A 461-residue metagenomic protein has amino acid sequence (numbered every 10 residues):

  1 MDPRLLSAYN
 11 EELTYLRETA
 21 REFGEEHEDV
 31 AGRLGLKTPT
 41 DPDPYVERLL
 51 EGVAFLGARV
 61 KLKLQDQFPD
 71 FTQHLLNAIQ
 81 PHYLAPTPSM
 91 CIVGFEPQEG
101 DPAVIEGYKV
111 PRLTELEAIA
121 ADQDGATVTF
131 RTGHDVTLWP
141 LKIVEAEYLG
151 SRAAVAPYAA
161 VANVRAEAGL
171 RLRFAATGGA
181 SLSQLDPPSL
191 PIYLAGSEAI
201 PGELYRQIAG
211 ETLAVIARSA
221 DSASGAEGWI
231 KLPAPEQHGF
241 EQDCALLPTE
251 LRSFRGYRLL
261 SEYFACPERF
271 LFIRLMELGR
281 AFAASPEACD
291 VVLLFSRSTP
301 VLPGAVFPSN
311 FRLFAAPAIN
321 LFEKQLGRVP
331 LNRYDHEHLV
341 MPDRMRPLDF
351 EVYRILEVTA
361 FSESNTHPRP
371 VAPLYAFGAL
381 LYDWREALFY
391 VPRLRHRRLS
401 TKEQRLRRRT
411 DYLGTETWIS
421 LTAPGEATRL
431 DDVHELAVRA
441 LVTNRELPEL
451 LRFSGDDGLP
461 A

Functional and structural regions predicted by a protein language model:
M1-S222, W229-L232: Extended assembly-interface regions of large multimeric machines
E11-E12, E18, E22-E28, E47 (+26 more regions): Glutamate identity and glutamate-enriched acidic tracts
H27, H74, H82, H134 (+6 more regions): Histidine (H) residue identity feature
V93, E106-K109, T114, P300-F322 (+1 more regions): Surface-exposed flexible segments
Q98-G100, A121-D122, S197, F295-P300 (+1 more regions): Short, flexible beta-strand-to-coil junctions
L138-K142, G239-C244, P460: Short, surface-exposed linear segments at secondary-structure transitions and domain or protein termini
E147-Y148, R173, G179-R398: Short, low-complexity Pro/Thr/Gly
S362-A461: C-terminal domain/tail detector
